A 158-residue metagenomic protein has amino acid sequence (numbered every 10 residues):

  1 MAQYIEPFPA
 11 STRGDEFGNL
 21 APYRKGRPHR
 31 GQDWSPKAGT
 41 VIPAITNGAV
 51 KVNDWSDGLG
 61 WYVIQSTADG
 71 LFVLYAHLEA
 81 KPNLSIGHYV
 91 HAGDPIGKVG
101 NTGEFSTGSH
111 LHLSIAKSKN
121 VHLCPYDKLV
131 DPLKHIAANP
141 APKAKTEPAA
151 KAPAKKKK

Functional and structural regions predicted by a protein language model:
M1-W61, H91-A92, F105: Surface-exposed, glycine-biased beta-strand/turn segments
A2-T12, S35, S85-D94, H110 (+1 more regions): Acidic, glycine-rich catalytic/binding loops that coordinate metals and/or anionic ligands
E16-N19, A68, L78, A116-S118 (+1 more regions): Generic beta-structure capping elements
D33, I64, L74-H77, K98 (+1 more regions): Conserved beta-strand positions that form and line the central face of beta-propeller blades
A44-I86, G108-S114: Zn2+-dependent peptidoglycan hydrolase active-site motif and core
N101: Short, conserved catalytic or interaction motifs in soluble domains
